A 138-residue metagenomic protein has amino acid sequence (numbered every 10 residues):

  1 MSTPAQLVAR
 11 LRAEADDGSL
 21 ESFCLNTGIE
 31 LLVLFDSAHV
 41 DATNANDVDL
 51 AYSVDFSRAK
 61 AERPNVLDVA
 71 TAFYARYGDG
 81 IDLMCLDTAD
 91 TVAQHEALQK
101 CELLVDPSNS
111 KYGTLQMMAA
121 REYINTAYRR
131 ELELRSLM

Functional and structural regions predicted by a protein language model:
M1-V33, H39-A42, S57-M138: Catalytic core of pol beta-like nucleotidyltransferases
N44-V48: A short, glycine/Asx- and small/polar-enriched loop/turn that sits immediately N-terminal to a beta-strand
A51-D55: Short hydrophobic/aromatic beta-strand micro-patches that form the beta-sheet surface supporting nucleotide- or nucleic
